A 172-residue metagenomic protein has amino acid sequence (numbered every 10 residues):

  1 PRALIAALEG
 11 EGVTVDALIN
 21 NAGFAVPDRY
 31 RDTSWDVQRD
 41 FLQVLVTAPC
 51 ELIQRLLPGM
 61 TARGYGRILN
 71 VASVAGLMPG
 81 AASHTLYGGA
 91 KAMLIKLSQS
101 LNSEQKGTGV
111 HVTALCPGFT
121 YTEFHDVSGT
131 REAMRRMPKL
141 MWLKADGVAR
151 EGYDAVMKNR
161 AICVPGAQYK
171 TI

Functional and structural regions predicted by a protein language model:
N21-V26: Conserved NAD(P)H cofactor-binding loop of Rossmann-fold oxidoreductase domains
R29-R31, V37-L42: Substrate-binding pocket helix/loop in short-chain dehydrogenase/reductase
T33, G80-L86, S100: Active-site loop-to-helix junction immediately N-terminal to the catalytic Tyr of the SDR YXXXK motif in Rossmann-fold
I53, G89-A90: Active-site helix of classical SDR
I53-Q54, Q99: A short, exposed helix-loop element centered on a Lys and neighboring polar residues
S73: Residue(s) in the substrate-gating loop at a strand-loop-helix junction that position the organic substrate next
N102-Q168: SDR active-site lid
